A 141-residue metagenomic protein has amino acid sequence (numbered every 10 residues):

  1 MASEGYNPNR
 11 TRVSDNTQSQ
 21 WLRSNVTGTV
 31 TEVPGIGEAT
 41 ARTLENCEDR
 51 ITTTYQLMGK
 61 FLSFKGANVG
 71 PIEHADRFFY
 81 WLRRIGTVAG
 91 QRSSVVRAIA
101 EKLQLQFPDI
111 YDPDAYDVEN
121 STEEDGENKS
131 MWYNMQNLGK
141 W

Functional and structural regions predicted by a protein language model:
M1-W141: C-terminal extensions
